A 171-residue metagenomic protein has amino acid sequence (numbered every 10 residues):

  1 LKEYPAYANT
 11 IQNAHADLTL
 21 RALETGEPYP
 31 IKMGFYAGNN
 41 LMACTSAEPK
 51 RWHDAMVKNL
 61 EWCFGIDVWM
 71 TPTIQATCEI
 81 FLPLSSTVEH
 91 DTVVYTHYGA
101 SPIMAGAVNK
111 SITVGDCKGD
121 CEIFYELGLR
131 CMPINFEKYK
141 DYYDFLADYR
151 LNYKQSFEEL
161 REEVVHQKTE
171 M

Functional and structural regions predicted by a protein language model:
L1-L160: Non-catalytic alpha/beta scaffold blocks inside enzyme catalytic domains
V164-M171: Short, intrinsically disordered, charge-balanced linker/junction segments flanking boundaries in proteins
